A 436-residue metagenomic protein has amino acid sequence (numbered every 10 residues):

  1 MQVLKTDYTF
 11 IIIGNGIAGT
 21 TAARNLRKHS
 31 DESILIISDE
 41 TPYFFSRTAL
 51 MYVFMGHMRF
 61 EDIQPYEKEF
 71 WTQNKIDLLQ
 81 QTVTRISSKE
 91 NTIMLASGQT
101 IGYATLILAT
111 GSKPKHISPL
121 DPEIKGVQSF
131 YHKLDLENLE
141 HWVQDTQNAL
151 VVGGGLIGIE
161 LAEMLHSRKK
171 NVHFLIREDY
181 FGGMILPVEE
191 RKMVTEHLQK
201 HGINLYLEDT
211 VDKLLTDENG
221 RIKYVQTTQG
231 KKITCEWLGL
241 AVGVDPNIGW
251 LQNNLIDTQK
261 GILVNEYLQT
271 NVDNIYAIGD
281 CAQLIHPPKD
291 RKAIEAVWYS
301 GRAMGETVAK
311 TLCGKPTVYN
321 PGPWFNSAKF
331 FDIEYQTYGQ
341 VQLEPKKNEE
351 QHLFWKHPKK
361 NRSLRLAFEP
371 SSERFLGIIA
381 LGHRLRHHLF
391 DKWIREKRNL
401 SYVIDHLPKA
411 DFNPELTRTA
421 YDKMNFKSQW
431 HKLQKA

Functional and structural regions predicted by a protein language model:
M1-I11, E67-L150, E208, Q226-G230 (+3 more regions): FAD-binding core/adjacent interface of flavoenzyme oxidoreductases
Q2-I76, M164-I185: Beta1-alpha1 glycine-rich phosphate/pyrophosphate-binding loop at the start of Rossmann-like nucleotide-binding domains
Q2-T9, C281-R384, K435: Mid-to-C-terminal Rossmann-like scaffold of FAD/NAD(P)H-dependent oxidoreductases
G14-I17, Y131, G153-G155: Glycine-rich Rossmann-fold phosphate-binding loop(s) that bind the pyrophosphate of adenine dinucleotide cofactors
D77-M94, I101, R168-E266: A Rossmann-like FAD-binding core segment of flavoenzymes
E123-T146, R221, K232-T307, N399-P408: FAD-site-proximal beta/loop scaffold in flavoenzymes
N138-L186, I222: Rossmann-like NAD(P)H-binding beta-loop-alpha module
K231-D257, I333-T419: C-terminal catalytic lobe of FAD-dependent flavoproteins
